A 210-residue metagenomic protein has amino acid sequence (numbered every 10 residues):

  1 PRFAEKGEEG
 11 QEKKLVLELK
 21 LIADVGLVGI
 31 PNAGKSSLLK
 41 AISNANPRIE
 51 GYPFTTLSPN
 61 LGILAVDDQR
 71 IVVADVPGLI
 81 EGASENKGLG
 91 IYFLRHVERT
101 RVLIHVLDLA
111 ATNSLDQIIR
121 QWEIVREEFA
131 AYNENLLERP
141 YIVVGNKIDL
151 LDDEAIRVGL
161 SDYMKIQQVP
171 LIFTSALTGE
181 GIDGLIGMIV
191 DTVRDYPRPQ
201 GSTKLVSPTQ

Functional and structural regions predicted by a protein language model:
P1-K87, I91, R95-V102: Conserved G1/Walker A P-loop phosphate-binding module
F3-A4, G10-A33, L39, D67 (+2 more regions): C-terminal-of-GTPase-core extension/linker across diverse P-loop GTPases
V73, V106, V144: Generic enzyme active-site microenvironment
G88-N113, F129-L136: Inter-motif core of Ras-like GTPase G domains
